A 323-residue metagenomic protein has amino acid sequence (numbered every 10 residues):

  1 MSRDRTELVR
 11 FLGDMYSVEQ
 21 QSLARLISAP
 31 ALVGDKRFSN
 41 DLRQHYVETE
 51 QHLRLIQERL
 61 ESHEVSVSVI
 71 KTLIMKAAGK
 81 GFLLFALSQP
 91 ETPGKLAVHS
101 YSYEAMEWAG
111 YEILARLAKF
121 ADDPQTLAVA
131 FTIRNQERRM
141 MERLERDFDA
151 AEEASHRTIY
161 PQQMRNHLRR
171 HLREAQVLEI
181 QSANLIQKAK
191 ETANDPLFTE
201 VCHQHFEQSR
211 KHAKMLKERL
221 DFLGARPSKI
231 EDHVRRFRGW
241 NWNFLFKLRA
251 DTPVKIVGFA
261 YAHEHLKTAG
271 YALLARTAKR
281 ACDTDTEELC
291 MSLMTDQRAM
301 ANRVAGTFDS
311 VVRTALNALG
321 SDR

Functional and structural regions predicted by a protein language model:
M1-R323: Iron-associated oxidoreductase/ferritin-like identity signal
